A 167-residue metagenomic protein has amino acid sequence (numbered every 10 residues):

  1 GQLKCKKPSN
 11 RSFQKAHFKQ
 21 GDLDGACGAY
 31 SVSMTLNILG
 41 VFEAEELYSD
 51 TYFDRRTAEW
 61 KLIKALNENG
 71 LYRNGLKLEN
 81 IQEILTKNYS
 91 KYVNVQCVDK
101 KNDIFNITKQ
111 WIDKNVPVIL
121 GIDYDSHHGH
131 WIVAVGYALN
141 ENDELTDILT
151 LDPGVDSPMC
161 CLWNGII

Functional and structural regions predicted by a protein language model:
G1, E59-I167: Conserved active-site-adjacent core of cysteine acyl-enzyme catalytic domains
C5-V98: Cysteine-nucleophile protease catalytic domains, especially the papain-like/related folds used in DUB/UBL proteases
